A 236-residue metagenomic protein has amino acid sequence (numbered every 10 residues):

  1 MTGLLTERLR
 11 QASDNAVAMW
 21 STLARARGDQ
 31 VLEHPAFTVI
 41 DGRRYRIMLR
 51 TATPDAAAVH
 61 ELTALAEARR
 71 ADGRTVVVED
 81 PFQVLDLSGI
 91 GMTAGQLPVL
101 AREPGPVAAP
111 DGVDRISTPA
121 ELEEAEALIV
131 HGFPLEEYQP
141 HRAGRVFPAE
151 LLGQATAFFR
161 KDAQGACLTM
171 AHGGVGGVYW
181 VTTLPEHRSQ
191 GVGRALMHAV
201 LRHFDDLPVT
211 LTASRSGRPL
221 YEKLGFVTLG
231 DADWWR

Functional and structural regions predicted by a protein language model:
M1-A71, Y138: N-terminal charged segments
M1-L9, V31-H34, R102-P119: Conserved N-terminal entry element of GNAT/NAT acetyltransferase domains
L32-E33, A71-T75, P81-Q83, G95-L97 (+1 more regions): A short helix-loop-beta-strand connector motif used in the catalytic cores of GNAT acetyltransferases and, in some
T53-S117, D233-R236: Acyl-donor-binding surface of acyltransferase catalytic domains
A58-A64, W180-P185, S189-H203, K223: Conserved acetyl-CoA-binding loop-helix of GNAT-fold acetyltransferases
A71-P81, H203-S214: Conserved GNAT acetyl-CoA-binding A-motif
Q83-A94, R194, R215-A232: Conserved active-site alpha-helix within GNAT-family acetyltransferase domains
E137-L184: A conserved beta-strand-loop-helix scaffold within acyl/acetyltransferase catalytic domains
